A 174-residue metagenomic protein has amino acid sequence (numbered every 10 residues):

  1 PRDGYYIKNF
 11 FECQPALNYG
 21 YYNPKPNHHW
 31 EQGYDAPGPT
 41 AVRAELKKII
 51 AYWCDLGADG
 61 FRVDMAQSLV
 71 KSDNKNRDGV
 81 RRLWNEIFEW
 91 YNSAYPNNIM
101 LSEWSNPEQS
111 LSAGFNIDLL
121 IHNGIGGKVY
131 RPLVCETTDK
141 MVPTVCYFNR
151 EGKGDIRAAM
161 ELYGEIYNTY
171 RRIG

Functional and structural regions predicted by a protein language model:
P1-L56, I87, G127-C135: Substrate-binding/active-site clefts of carbohydrate-active enzymes
R2, R62, S68-S72, P107-L111: Flexible loop/turn segments at secondary-structure boundaries
C13-A44, A66-R81, T144-R157: The substrate-binding groove and active-site-proximal loops of carbohydrate-active enzymes, especially glycoside
L46, W53, V63-D64, M100: Conserved, mostly hydrophobic/aromatic
I49, V80-I87, L162: A general structural detector for well-ordered alpha-helical segments in enzyme core domains, enriched
C54-D59, S93-N97: Secondary-structure boundary elements
F61-V63, L120: Hydrophobic residues within beta-strands of alpha/beta enzymes
F88-G174: Conserved alpha/beta catalytic core and glycan-binding cleft of carbohydrate-active enzymes
